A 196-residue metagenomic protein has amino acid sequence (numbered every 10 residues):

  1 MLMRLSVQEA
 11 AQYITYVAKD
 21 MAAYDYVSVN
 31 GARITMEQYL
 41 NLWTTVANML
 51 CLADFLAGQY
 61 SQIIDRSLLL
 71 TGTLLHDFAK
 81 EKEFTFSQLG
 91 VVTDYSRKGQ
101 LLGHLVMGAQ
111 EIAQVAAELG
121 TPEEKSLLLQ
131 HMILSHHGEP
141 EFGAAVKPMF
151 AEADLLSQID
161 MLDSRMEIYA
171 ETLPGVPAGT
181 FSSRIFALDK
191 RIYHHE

Functional and structural regions predicted by a protein language model:
M1-K98, E139: Acidic/His-rich, divalent-metal-binding segments that scaffold phosphate/diphosphate chemistry
S6-E9, D25, E123, P177 (+1 more regions): Generic low-complexity, intrinsically disordered sequence content enriched in small uncharged/hydrophobic residues
E9-Y13, L128, S183, A187: Exposed alpha-helical structural elements
Y24, V29, I34, L156 (+2 more regions): A generic signature of intrinsically disordered, low-complexity regions enriched in glycine/proline and charged/polar
F55-V176: Divalent metal-dependent catalytic cores for phosphoryl transfer on phosphate-bearing substrates
S157, P174-G175, G179-F186, R191 (+1 more regions): N-terminal intrinsically disordered, cationic/polar leader segments that include organellar targeting peptides
